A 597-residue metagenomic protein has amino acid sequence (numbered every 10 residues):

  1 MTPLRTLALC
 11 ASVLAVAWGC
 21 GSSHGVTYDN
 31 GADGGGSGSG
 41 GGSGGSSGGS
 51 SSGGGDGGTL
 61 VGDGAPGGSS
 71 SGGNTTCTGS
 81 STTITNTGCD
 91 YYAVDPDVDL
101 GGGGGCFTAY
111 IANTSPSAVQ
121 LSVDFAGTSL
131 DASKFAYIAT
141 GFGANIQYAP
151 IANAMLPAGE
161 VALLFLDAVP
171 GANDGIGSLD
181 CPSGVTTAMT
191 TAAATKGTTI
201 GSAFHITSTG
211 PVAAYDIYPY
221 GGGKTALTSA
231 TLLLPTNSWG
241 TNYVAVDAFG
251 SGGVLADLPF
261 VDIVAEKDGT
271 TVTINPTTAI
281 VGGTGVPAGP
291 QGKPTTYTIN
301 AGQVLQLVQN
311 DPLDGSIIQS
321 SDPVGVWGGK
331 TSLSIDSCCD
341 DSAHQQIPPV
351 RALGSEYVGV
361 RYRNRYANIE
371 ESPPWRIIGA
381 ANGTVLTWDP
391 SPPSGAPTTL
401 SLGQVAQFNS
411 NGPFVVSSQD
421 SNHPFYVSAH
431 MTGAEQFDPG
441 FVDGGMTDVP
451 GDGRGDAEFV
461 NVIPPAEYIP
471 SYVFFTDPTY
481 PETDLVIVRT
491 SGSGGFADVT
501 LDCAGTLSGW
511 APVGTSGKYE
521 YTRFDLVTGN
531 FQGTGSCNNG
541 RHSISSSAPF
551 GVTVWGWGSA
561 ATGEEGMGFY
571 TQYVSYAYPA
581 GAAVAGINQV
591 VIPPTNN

Functional and structural regions predicted by a protein language model:
M1-A11: Bacterial N-terminal signal peptides that target proteins for export
T2-P3, G34, P349, G359: Intrinsically disordered, low-complexity sequence elements enriched in Ser/Thr/Gly/Pro
P3, S23, K134-F135: Poly-acidic low-complexity segments
C10, A17-T75: Ser/Thr-rich, Pro/Gly/Ala-heavy low-complexity intrinsically disordered linkers and tails of secreted extracellular
G72-G315, Q319-N597: Conserved functional hotspot residues at active sites or interaction interfaces
